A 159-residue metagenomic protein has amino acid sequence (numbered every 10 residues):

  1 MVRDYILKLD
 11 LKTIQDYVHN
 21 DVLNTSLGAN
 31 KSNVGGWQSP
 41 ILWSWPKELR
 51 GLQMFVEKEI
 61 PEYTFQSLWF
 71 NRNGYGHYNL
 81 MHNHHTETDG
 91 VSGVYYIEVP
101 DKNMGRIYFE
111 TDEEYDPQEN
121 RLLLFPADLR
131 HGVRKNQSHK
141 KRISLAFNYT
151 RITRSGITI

Functional and structural regions predicted by a protein language model:
M1-Y63, G76-Y78: Non-heme Fe(II)/2-oxoglutarate
H19-N24, Q118-E119, K135: UBC/E2-like fold recognition across ubiquitin and ubiquitin-like conjugation systems, capturing catalytically active
W45, L49, T86, S138: Aromatic-acidic/polar surface patches that form glycan- and anion
E62-R134, K140-S144, N148-I159: Catalytic core of non-heme Fe(II) oxygenases with the double-stranded beta-helix
